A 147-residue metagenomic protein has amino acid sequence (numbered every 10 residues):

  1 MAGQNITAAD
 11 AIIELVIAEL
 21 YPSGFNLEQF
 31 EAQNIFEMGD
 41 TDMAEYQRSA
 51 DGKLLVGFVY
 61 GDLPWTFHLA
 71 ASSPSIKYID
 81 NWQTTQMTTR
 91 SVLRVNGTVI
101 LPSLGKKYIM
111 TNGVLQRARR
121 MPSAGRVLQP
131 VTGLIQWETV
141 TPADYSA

Functional and structural regions predicted by a protein language model:
A2-S72, K106, N112-L134, P142: Solvent-exposed edge beta-strands and adjacent loop segments that serve as assembly or binding interfaces
P74-D80, D144: Short, conserved charged micro-motifs
D80-Y108: Short, acidic/charged, Gly/Pro-enriched secondary-structure junctions
W137: Flexible glycine-/small-residue-rich
V140-A147: Long, solvent-exposed, polar/charged low-complexity segments
